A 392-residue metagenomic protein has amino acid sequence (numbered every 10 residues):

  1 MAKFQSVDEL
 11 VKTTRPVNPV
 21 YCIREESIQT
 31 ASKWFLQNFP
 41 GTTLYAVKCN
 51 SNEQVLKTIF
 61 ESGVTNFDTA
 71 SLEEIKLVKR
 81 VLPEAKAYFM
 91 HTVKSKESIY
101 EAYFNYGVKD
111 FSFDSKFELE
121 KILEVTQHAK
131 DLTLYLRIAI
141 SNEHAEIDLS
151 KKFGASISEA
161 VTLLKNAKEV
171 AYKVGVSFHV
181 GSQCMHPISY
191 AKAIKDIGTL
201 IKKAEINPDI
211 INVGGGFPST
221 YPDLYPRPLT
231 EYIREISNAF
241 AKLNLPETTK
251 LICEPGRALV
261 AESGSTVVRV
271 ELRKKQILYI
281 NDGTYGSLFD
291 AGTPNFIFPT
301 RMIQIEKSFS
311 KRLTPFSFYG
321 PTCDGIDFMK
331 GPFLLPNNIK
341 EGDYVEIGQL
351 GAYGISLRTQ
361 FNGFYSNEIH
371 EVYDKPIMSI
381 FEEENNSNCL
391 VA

Functional and structural regions predicted by a protein language model:
M1-L132, V161, K165-Y172, K203-N207 (+1 more regions): A charged N-terminal "starter" segment
S6, K250-A392: Charged (often Lys/Glu-rich) extended helix/loop segments that serve as interaction or gating elements
I28, K48, S71, V78 (+7 more regions): Conserved, mostly hydrophobic/aromatic
A46, D114, Y135-A139, S177-H179 (+3 more regions): Short beta-strand segments
T58-I59, L82-E84, Y103-F104, V125-H128 (+6 more regions): Short, glycine/charged-enriched secondary-structure capping and boundary segments
V93-S95, K116-L119, Q127, A139-E143 (+4 more regions): Short acidic/polar capping segments at secondary-structure boundaries
H128-K130, R227, P246, Q304-R312: Short, glycine- and charge-enriched coil/turn segments that flank and shape catalytic ligand pockets
I140-Q276, N362: Active-site loop/helix belt of alpha/beta enzymes
